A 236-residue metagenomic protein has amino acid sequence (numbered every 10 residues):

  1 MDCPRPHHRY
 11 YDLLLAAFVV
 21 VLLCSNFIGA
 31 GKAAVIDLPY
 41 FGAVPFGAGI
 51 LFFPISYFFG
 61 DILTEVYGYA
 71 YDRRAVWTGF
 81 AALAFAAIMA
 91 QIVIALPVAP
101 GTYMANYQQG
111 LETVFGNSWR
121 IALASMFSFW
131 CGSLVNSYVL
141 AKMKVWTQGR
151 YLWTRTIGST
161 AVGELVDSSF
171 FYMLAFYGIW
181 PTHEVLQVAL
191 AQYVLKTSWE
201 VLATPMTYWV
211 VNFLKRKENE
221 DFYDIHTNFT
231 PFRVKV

Functional and structural regions predicted by a protein language model:
D2-A17: N-terminal membrane topogenic signal
V19-V35: Alpha-helical transmembrane segments of multi-pass membrane proteins
G29, A33, A86, A90-I94 (+5 more regions): Alpha-helical transmembrane segments and their lipid-water interface positions in multi-pass membrane proteins
A43-F53: Structural signature of hydrophobic alpha-helical transmembrane segments
L51-I62: Central hydrophobic cores of alpha-helical transmembrane segments in multi-pass inner-membrane proteins across all
I92-S118: Membrane-interface interhelical connector segments
W146-L165: Internal alpha-helical transmembrane segments of multi-pass membrane proteins
V211-V236: Short, highly charged, low-complexity non-transmembrane loops/tails of multi-pass membrane proteins
